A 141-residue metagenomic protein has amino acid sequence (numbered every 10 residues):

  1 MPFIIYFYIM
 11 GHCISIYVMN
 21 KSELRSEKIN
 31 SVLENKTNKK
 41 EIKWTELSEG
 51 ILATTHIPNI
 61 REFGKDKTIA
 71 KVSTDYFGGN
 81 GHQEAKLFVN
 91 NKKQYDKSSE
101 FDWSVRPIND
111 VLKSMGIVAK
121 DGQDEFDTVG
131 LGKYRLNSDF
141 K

Functional and structural regions predicted by a protein language model:
P2-F3, F7-Y8, K67, M115: Residue-level marker of intrinsically disordered, low-complexity segments enriched for small/polar residues
F3-K36, F140-K141: Short, extreme N-terminal segment that most often corresponds to the first beta-strand
K40-K141: Charged interaction segments
